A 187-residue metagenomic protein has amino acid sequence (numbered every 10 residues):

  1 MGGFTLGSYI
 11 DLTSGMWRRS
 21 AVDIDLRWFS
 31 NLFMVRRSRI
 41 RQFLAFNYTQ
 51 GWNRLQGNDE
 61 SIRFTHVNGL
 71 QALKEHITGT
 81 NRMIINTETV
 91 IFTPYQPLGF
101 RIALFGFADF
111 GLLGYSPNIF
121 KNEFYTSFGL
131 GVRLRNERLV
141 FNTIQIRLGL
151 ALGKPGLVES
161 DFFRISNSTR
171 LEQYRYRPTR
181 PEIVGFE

Functional and structural regions predicted by a protein language model:
M1-I102, G106-F107, G114-S116, K121 (+1 more regions): C-terminal outer-membrane beta-barrel translocator/porin domains of Gram-negative envelope proteins and their
G111-L112, E137: Short, glycine-/Ser/Thr-/acidic-enriched flexible segments
I119-G131: A short alpha/beta connector and helix-capping loop motif
G131-G149: A short, conserved beta-to-alpha structural element at the edge of catalytic cores that scaffolds binding
L148-G156: A short, acidic, flexible beta-alpha connecting loop/helix-capping segment that sits on the rim of active
